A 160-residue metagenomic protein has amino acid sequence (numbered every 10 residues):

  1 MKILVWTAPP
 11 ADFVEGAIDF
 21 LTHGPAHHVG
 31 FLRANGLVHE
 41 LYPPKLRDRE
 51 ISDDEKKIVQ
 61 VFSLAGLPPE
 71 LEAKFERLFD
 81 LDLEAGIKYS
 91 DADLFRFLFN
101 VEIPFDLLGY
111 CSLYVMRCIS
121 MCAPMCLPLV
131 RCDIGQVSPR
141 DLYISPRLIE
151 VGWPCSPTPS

Functional and structural regions predicted by a protein language model:
K2-P69, F95-F105: Glycine-rich catalytic cores of cysteine/serine-nucleophile enzymes that process amide/ester linkages in cell-envelope
V14-I18, G86, I134, P139: Generic secondary-structure boundary/loop-capping signal
H28, L83-A85, P124-M125: Structural alpha-beta junctions
A65-L94: A structural motif
L94-S160: Activation targets extended, charge/polar-rich intrinsically disordered C-terminal tails
